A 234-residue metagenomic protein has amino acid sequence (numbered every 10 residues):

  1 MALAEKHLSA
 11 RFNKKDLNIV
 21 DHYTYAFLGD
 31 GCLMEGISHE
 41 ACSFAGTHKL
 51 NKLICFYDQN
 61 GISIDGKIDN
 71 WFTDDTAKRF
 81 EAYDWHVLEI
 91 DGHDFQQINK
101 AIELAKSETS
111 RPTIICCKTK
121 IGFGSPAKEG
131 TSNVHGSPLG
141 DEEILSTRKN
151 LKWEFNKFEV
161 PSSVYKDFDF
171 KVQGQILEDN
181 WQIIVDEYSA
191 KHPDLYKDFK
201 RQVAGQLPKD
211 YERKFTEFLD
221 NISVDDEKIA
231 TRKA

Functional and structural regions predicted by a protein language model:
M1-H48: Cofactor-binding active-site loop characterized by glycine-rich and histidine/acidic residues
L17, H22, F27-L28, C32-G36 (+2 more regions): Conserved acidic/glycine
